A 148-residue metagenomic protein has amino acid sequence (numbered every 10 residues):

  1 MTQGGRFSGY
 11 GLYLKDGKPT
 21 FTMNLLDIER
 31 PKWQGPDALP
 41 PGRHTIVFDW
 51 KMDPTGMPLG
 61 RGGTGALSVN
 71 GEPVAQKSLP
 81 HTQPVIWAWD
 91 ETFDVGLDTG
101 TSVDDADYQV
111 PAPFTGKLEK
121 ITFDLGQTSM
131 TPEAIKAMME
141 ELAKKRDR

Functional and structural regions predicted by a protein language model:
M1-R148: Extracellular glycan-associated modules
